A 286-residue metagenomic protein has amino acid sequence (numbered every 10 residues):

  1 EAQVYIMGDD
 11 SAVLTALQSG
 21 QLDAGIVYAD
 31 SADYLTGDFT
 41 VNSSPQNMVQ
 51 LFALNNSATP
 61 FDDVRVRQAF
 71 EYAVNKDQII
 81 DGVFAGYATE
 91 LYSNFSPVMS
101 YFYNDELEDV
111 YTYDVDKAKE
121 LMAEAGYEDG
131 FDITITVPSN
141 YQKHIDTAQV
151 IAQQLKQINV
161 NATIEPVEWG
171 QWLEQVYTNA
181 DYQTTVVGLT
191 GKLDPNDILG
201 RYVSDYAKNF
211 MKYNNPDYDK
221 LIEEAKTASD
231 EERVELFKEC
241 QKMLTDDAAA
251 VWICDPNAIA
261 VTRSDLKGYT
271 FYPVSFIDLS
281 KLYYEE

Functional and structural regions predicted by a protein language model:
E1, V64, V115-T134: Immediate post-signal peptide segment of exported/extracytoplasmic ligand-binding proteins
E1-Y34, N161: Ligand-site clamp/hinge motif
E1-Y5, G130-N140, A162-E165, Q183: Short, well-ordered beta-strand elements
S11-Q21, T36, R65, D146-I158 (+1 more regions): Short helices/loops that flank or line small-molecule/ion binding pockets
Y28-D38, G191-N196: A ligand-binding cleft/hinge motif common to bilobed small-molecule-binding domains
Q46-A69, A73, G82, I222 (+2 more regions): A bilobed periplasmic-binding-protein/Venus flytrap-type ligand-binding module shared by bacterial periplasmic
A73-Y101, K143-A152, L173-E286: Detector for C-terminal structural segments
T89-E124, Q142-H144: Structural transition elements
